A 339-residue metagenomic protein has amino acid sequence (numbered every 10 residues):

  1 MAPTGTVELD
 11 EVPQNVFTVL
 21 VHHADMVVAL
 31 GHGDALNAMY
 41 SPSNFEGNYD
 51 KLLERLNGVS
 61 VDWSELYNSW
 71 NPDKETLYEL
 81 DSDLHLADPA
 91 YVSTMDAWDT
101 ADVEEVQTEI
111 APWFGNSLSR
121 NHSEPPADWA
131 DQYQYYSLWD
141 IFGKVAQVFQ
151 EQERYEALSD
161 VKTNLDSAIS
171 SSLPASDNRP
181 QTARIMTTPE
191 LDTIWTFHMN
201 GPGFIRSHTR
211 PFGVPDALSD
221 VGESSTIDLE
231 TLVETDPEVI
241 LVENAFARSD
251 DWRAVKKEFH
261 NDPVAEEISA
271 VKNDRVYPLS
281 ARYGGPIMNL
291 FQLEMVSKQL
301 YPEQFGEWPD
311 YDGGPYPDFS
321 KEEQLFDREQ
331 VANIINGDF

Functional and structural regions predicted by a protein language model:
M1-L9: Short, low-complexity disordered leader/linker segments with a strong preference for bacterial N-terminal type II
T6, D99-D192, P278-F339: Extracytoplasmic substrate-binding proteins
N15, V19-A97, E104-E105, E109-P112 (+1 more regions): A short, structured surface patch at a secondary-structure boundary
F17-V19, N37-M39, L84-D88, W113-S117 (+4 more regions): Structural recognition of the beta-strand scaffold that forms the well-ordered cores of secreted hydrolase catalytic
V21-D25, P42-F45, H85, A90-M95 (+5 more regions): Solvent-exposed loop/turn segments at secondary-structure junctions within structured extracellular/periplasmic domains
V21-H22, V28-H32, E79-S82, A90 (+8 more regions): Sec-exported extracytoplasmic/periplasmic mature domains
G58-D62, D216-T231, T235, V239 (+4 more regions): Acidic/histidine-enriched, beta-strand-rich ligand/metal-binding domains
R154, W195-S224: Alpha-helical, coiled-coil/dimerization segments enriched in small aliphatic residues
